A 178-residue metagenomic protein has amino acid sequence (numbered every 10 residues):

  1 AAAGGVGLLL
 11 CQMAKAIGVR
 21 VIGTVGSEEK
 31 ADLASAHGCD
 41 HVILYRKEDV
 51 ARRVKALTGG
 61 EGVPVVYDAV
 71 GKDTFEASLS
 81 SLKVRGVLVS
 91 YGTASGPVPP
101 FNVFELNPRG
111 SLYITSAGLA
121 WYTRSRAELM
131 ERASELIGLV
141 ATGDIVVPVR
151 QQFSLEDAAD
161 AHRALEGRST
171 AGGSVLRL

Functional and structural regions predicted by a protein language model:
A1-A2, V70: NAD(P)H cofactor-binding loop motif with strongest signal on the N-terminal glycine-rich segment
A3, C11: N-terminal Rossmann NAD(P)H-binding glycine-rich loop of SDR-like oxidoreductase domains
V6: Hydrophobic/small residue at the entry helix of a nucleotide-binding pocket
A14, A34, V54, V66 (+6 more regions): Residue-level signal for nonpolar/aromatic packing positions in well-ordered secondary structure
K15-T74, S125-L129: Adenosine-nucleotide cofactor-binding segment
I17, V25, D73-D144, L178: Glycine-rich phosphate-binding loop and adjacent beta-alpha segment of Rossmann(oid) nucleotide-cofactor-binding
G59, K83, S169-T170: Short conserved AdoMet
R126-L178: C-terminal hydrophobic helical "lid"/dimerization subdomain of Rossmann-like NAD(P)H-dependent oxidoreductases
